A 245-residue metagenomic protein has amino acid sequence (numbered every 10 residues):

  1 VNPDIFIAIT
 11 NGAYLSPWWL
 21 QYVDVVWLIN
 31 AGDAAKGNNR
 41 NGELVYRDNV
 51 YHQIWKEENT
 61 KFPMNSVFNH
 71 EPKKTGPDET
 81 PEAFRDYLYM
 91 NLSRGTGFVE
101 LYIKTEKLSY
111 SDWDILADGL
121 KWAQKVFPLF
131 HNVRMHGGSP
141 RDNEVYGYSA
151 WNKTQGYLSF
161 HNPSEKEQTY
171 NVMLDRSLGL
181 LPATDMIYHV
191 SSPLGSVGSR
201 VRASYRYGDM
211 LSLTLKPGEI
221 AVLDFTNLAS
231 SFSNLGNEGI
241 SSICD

Functional and structural regions predicted by a protein language model:
N2-G198, M210-A221: Active-site-proximal substrate-binding groove within the catalytic cores of carbohydrate-active enzymes
V201-D245: C-terminal beta-strand-rich structural cap/linker in extracellular carbohydrate-active enzymes
